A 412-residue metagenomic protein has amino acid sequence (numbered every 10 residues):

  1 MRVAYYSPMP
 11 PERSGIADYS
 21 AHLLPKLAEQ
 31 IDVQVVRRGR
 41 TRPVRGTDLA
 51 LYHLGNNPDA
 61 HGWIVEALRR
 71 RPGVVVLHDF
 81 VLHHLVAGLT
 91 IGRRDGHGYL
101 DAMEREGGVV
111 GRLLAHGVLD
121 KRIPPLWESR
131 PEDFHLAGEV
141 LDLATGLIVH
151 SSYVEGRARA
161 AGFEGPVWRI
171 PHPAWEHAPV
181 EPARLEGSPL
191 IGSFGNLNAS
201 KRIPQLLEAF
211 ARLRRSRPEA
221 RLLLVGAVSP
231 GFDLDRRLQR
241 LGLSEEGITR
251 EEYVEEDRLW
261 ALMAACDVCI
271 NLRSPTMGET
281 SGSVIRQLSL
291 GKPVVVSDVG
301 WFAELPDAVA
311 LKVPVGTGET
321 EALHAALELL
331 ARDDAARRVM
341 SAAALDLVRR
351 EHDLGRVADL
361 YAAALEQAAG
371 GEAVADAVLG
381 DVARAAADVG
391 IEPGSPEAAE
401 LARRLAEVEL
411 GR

Functional and structural regions predicted by a protein language model:
P125-P166, A174-E176: A short, active-site helix/loop in glycosyltransferases that binds the activated sugar's phosphate group
T145, A261-G278, K292-P293: Acidic donor-binding loop of glycosyltransferase active sites
I148, R184-K201, L207-F210, L223: Conserved donor-binding/catalytic core segment of Leloir-type glycosyltransferases
P173-S188, G370: Acidic anion/phosphate-binding donor-loop and adjacent secondary structure in glycosyltransferase catalytic cores
R221-L234: Glycosyltransferase donor-sugar binding loop
L234-D257: Nucleotide-activated donor-binding/catalytic signature segment of Leloir-type glycosyltransferases, i.e., the conserved
A303-E328, A335-A336: Change "using UDP/GDP/dTDP sugars" to "using nucleotide sugars
L345-R350, L354-R412: C-terminal amphipathic helix plus adjacent low-complexity, charged tail appended to glycosyltransferase catalytic
